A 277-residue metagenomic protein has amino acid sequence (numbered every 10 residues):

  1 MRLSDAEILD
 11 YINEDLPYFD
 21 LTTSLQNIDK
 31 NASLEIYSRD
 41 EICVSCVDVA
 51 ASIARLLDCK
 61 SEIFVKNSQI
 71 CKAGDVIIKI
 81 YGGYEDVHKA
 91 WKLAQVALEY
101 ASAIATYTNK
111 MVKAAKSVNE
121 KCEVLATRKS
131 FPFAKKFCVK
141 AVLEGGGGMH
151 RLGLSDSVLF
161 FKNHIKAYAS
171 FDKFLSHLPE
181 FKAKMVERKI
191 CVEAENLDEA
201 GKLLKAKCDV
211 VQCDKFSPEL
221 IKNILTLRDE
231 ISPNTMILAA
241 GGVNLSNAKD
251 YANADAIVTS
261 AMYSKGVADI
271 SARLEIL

Functional and structural regions predicted by a protein language model:
M1-C191, E199-K202, A206, V210 (+3 more regions): Acidic/glycine-rich phosphate/pyrophosphate-binding loops and surrounding catalytic core that coordinate Mg2+
C46-D48, S217, L245: General structural signal for secondary-structure boundaries
D172, A194, K215: Conserved phosphate-coordination/catalytic loops
K202, D214-S232, M236-L238, N247: Feature captures the catalytic cores and cofactor-binding loops of soluble hydro-lyases/lyases that act on carboxylate
K215, G241, S260-A261: Short secondary-structure boundary segments
K222-E230, K249-A256, S260-L277: C-terminal helical cap(s) of enzyme catalytic domains, especially alpha/beta-barrels
